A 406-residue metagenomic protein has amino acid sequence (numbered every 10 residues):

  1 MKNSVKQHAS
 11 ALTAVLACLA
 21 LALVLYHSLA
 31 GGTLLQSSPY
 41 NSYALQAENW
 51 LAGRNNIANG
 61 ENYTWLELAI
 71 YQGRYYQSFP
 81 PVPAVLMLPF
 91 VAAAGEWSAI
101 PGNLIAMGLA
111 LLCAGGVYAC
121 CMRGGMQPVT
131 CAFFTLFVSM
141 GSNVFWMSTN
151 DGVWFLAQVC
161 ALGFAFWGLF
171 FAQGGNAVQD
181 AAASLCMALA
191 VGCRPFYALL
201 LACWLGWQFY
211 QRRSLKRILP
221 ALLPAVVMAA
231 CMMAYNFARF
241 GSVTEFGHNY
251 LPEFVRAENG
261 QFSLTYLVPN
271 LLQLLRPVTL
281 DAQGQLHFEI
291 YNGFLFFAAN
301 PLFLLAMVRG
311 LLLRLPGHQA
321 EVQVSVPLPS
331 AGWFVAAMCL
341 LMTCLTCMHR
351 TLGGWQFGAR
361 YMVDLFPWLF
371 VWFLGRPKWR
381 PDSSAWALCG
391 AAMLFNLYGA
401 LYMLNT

Functional and structural regions predicted by a protein language model:
M1-T406: Membrane-proximal envelope and lipid/glycan-remodeling enzymes
